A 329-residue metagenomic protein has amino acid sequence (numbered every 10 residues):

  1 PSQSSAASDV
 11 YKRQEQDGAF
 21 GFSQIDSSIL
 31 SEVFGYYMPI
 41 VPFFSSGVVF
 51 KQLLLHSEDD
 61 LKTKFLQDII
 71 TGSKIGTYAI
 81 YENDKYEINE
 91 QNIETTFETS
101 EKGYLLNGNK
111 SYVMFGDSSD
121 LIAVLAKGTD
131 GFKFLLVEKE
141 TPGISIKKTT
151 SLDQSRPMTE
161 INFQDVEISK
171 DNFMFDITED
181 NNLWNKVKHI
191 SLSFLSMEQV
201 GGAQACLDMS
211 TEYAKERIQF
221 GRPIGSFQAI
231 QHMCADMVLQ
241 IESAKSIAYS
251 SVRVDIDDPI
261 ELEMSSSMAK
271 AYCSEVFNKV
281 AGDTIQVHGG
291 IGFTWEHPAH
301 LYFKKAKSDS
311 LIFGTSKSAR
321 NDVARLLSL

Functional and structural regions predicted by a protein language model:
P1-A7, Y11: Single conserved hydrophobic/aromatic residue that forms the stacking wall/gate of nucleotide- or nucleobase-binding
D9-G72, M114-L121: Internal helix-loop-helix
G21, G35-Y36, S145-E242: Glycine-rich beta->alpha junctions and the first turn(s) of the following alpha-helix
I25, I29, V48, G290-L329: Glycine-rich phosphate/cofactor-binding loops in nucleotide/flavin-utilizing enzymes
G72-N83: A short, Trp-centered hydrophobic/proline-enriched beta-strand micro-motif
A79, N107-S145: A short core secondary-structure module
T211, K215, Q219-R222, V238-Y272 (+2 more regions): C-terminal helix-coil-helix/basic helical segment that borders enzyme active sites and/or dimer interfaces and provides
R253-D255, E261, F277-F303: A glycine-biased, small/acidic residue-tolerant capping/turn segment at secondary-structure junctions
